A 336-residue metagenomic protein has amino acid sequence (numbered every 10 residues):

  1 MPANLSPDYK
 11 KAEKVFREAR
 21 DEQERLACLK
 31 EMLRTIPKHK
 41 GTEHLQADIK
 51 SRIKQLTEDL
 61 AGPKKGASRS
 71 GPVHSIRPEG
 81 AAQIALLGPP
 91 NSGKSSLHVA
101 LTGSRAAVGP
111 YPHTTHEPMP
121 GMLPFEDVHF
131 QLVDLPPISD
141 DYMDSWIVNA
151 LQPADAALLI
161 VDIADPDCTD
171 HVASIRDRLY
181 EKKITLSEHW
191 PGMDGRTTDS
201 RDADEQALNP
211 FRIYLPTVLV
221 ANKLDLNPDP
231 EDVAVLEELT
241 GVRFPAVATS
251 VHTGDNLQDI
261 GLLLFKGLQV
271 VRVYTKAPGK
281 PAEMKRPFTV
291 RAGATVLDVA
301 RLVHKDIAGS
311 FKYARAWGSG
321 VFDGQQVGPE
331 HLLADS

Functional and structural regions predicted by a protein language model:
P2-T169: Conserved G1/Walker A P-loop phosphate-binding module
R17-A82, L87, S92, H98 (+1 more regions): C-terminal-of-GTPase-core extension/linker across diverse P-loop GTPases
R105-H113, P120, E181, K285-P287 (+2 more regions): Generic secondary-structure boundary/loop-capping signal
M122-D127, I163, D167-R176, A300-D306 (+1 more regions): A short, terminal or domain-edge coil/loop segment
L151, D167-L186, V233, L239: Conserved P-loop NTPase nucleotide-binding/switch module
